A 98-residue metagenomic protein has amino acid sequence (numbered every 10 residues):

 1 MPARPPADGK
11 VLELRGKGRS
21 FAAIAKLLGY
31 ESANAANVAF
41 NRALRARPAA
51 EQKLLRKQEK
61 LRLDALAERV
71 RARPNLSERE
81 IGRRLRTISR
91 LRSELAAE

Functional and structural regions predicted by a protein language model:
P2-R19: Short, amphipathic alpha-helical "recognition" segments used to contact nucleic acids or chromatin
R15, A39-F40, L44-R47: DNA major-groove recognition helix of helix-turn-helix
A22, K26-A39: Short, basic interhelical loop/turn and adjoining N-cap of the next helix at nucleic-acid- or acidic-partner-contacting
L44-R62: Short Lys/Arg-enriched helix C-cap and helix-to-coil transition segments that create basic nucleic-acid-contact patches
R56-E98: Amphipathic alpha-helical protein-protein interaction segments
